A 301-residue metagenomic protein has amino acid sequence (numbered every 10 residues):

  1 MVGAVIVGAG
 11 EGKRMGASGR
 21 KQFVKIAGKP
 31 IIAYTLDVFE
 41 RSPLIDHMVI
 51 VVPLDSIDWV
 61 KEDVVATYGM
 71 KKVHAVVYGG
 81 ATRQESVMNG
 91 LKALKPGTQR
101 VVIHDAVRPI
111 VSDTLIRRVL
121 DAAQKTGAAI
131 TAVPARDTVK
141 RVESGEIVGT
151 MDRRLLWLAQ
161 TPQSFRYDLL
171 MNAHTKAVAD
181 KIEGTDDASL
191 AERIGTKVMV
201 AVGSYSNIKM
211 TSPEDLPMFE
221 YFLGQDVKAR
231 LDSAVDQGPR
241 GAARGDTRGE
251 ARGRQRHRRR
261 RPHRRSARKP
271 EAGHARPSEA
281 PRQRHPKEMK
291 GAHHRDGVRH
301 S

Functional and structural regions predicted by a protein language model:
M1-D58: N-terminal glycine-rich phosphate-binding loop and ensuing alpha1 helix
I6, I32, G90, H104-D105 (+3 more regions): Residue-level signal for inorganic ion chemistry
K25, I110, T150, S164 (+1 more regions): Short aromatic/basic micro-patch
A33-T98, V178: Conserved N-terminal catalytic core of the sugar/cofactor nucleotidyltransferase
V73-A75, A81-S144, Q160: Conserved beta-loop-beta/alpha segment of the NTase-like Rossmann-fold superfamily that binds/positions NTPs
G149-A159: A recurrent flexible, glycine/aromatic-enriched loop bordering the glycosyltransferase active site that acts as
W157-D246, E250, H257-R258, H263 (+2 more regions): Conserved alpha/beta core of the MobA/IspD/sugar-nucleotide pyrophosphorylase nucleotidyltransferase superfamily
K290-A292, D296-R299: Targeting/processing segments of secretory and organellar proteins
